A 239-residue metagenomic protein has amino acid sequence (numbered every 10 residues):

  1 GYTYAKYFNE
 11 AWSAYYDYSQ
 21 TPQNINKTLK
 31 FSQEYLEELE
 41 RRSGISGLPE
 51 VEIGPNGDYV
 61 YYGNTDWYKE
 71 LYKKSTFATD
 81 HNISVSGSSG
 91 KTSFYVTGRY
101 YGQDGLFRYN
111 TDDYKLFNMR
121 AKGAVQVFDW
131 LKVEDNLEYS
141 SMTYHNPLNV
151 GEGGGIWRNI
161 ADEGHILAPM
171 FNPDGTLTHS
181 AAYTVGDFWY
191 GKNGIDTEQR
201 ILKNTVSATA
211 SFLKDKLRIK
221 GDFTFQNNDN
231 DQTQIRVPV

Functional and structural regions predicted by a protein language model:
G1-N64, Y101, G105-K203, R218-V239: Surface-exposed loop/interface segments of Gram-negative outer-membrane beta-barrel transport/assembly proteins
W67-Y72, T76: Periplasmic N-terminal accessory/gating domains of Gram-negative outer-membrane beta-barrel systems
K74-S75, V85-S89: Outer-membrane beta-barrel initiation region
F77-T79, F117: Residues that act as N-cap/strand-start positions at coil-to-secondary-structure junctions
A78, S89-G90, Q126-W130, L213-D215: Outer-membrane beta-barrel channels and translocator barrels
I83-G87, A121-V125, N204-A210: Residues on the lipid-exposed face of transmembrane beta-strands in outer-membrane beta-barrel proteins
